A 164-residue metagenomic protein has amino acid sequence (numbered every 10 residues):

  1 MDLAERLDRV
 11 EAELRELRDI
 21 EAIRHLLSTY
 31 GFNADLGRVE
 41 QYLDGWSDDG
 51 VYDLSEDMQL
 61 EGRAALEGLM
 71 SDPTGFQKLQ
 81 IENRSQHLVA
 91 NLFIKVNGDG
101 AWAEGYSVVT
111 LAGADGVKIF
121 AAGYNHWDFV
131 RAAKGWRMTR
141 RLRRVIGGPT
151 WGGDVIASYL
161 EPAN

Functional and structural regions predicted by a protein language model:
M1-F32, L36, D44: Short, low-complexity N-terminal intrinsically disordered segments enriched in polar/charged residues
D2-E11, K78-N164: A beta-strand edge to alpha-helix "cap/lid" segment located at domain peripheries
F32, E56, I119: Short, charged/polar micro-motifs that form catalytic or ligand-binding hotspots
G37-Q41, K134-G135: Surface-exposed helix-capping loop/turn segments at secondary-structure junctions
V39-S107: A solvent-exposed, acidic/Ser-Thr-rich amphipathic alpha-helical stretch
